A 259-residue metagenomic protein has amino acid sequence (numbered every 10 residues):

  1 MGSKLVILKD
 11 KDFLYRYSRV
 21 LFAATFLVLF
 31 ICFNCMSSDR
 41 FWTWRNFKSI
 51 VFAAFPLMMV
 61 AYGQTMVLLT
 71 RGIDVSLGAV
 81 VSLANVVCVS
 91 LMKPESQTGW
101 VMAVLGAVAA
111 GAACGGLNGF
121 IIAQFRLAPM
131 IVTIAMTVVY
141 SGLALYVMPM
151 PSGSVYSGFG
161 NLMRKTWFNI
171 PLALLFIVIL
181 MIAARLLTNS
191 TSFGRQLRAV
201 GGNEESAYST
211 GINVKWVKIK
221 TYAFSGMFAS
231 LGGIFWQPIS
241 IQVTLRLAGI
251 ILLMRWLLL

Functional and structural regions predicted by a protein language model:
M1-F22, W42: Transmembrane alpha-helical segments of polytopic membrane transport and secretion proteins
D10-K11, F125-T191, V217-K220, I239-A248: Transmembrane helix-bundle core of multi-pass membrane transporters and related energy-transducing complexes
V20, N34, K165-V200, N213 (+2 more regions): Alpha-helical transmembrane segments of multi-pass integral membrane proteins
L29-P94, F120-R126, L259: Single transmembrane alpha-helix segments in multi-pass membrane proteins
D39-S49, A144-L145, T188, G194 (+1 more regions): Inter-helical junctions in multi-pass inner-membrane proteins, predominant in energy-converting antiporter-like
A54-Q64, L83, G116, A135 (+4 more regions): Hydrophobic alpha-helical segments embedded in the membrane of multi-pass proteins
S96-T137, I179: Alpha-helical transmembrane segments within multi-pass membrane transporters and channels
